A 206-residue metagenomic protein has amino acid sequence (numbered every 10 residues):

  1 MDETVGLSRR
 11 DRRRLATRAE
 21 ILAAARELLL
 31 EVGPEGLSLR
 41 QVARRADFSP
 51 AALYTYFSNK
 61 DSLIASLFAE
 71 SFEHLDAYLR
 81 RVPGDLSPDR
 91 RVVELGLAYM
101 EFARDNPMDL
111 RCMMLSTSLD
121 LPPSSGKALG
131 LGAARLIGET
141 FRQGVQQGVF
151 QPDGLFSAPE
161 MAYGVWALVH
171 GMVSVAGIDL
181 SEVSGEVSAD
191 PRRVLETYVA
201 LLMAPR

Functional and structural regions predicted by a protein language model:
M1-V32, L39-Q41, R45, S62-A65: Basic, helix-initiating cap at the start of DNA-binding domains
R14, I64, F68, F72 (+5 more regions): Amphipathic, non-transmembrane alpha-helical scaffold segments
R18, L22, R26, R80 (+4 more regions): Solvent-exposed, non-membrane alpha-helical residues enriched in polar/charged side chains
I21-L29, S71, L75, Y99 (+1 more regions): Short hydrophobic clusters on alpha-helical segments that form packing/core surfaces in small helical domains
L29, S38-L39, P50, K60 (+2 more regions): Amphipathic alpha-helical segments enriched in hydrophobic/aromatic and basic residues that form the DNA-contacting
A46-F57: Short hydrophobic/aromatic patch on the recognition helix
S66, R80-M108, A158-V165: Hydrophobic alpha-helical connector segments
L115, P122-K127, L131, V145-T197: Hydrophobic/aromatic-rich alpha-helical bundle segments in the mid-to-C-terminal region
